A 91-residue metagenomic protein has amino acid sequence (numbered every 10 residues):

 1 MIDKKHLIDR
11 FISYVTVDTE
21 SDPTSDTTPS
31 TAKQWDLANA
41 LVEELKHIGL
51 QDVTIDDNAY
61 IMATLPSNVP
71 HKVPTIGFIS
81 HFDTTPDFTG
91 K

Functional and structural regions predicted by a protein language model:
I2-K91: Acidic/His- and Gly-rich active-site-bordering loop/insert found across diverse amide/peptide-bond hydrolases
